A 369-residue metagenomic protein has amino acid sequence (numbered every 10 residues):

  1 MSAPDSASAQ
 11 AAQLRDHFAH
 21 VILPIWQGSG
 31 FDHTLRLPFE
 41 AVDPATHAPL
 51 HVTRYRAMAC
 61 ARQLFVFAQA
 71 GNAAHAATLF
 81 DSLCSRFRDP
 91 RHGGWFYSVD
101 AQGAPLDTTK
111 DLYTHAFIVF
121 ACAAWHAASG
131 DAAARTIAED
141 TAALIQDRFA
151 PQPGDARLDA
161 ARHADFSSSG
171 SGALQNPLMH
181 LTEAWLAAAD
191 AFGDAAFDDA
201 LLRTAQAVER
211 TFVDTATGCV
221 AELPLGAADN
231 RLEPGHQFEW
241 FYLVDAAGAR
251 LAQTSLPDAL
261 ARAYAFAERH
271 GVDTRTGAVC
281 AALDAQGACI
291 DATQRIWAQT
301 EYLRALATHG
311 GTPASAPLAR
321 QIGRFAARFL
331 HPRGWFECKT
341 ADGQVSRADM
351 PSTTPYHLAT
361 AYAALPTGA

Functional and structural regions predicted by a protein language model:
M1-A369: Glycan-recognition and catalytic cores of secretory/periplasmic carbohydrate-active enzymes
